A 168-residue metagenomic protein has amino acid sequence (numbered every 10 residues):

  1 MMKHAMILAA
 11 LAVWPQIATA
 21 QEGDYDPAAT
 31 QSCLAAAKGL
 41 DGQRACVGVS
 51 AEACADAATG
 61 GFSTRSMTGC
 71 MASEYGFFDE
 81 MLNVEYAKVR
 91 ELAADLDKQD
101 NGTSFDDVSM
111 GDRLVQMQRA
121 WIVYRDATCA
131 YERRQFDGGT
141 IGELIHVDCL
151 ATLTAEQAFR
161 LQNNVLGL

Functional and structural regions predicted by a protein language model:
M1-A5: Positively charged n-region of N-terminal signal peptides that target proteins for export
I7-L8, A18: Cleavable N-terminal signal peptides
L8-A9, L168: A broad, structure-centric signal for solvent-exposed, well-ordered loop/edge residues that line or flank functional
V13-I17: N-terminal signal peptide c-region/cleavage motif recognized by signal peptidases
A20-L168: N-terminal alpha-helical modules
